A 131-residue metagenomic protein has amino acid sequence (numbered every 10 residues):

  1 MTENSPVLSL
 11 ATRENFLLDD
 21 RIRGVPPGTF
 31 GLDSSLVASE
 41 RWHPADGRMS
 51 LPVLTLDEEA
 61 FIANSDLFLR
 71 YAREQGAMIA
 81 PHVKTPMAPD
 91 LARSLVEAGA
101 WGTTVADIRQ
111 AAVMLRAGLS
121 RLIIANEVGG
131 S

Functional and structural regions predicted by a protein language model:
M1-M49: Alpha/beta catalytic barrel-like cores
L32-D33, P44, D66-L67, T85-P86: Short, flexible segments with low predicted structural confidence
S35, I62-A63: Short, motif-level signal for alpha-helix interfacial/capping segments enriched in acidic residues and aromatics/proline
W42-A45, S50, L54, E58 (+2 more regions): N-terminal, Lys/Arg-enriched amphipathic/low-complexity engagement segments that precede the first folded domain
A63-D66, R70, R93, E97: A broad, structural surface signal
R73: Anion (oxyanion) recognition and catalysis
G76-A77: Short glycine/serine/threonine/alanine-rich loop segments
A80-S131: Active-site-proximal beta-alpha core segment in soluble small-molecule metabolic enzymes
